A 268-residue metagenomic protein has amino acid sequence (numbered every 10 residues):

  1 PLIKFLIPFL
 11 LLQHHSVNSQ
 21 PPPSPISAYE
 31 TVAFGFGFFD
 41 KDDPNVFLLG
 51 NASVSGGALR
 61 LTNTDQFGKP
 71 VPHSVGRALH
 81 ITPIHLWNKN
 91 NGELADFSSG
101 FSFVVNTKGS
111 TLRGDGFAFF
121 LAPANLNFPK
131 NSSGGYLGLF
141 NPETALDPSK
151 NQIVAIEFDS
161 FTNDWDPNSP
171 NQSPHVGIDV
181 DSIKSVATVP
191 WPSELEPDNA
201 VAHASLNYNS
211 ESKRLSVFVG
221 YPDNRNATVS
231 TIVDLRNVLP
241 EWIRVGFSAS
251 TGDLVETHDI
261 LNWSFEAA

Functional and structural regions predicted by a protein language model:
P1-A268: Polar, low-complexity loop segments and adjacent catalytic/binding residues used for recognizing and processing sugar
